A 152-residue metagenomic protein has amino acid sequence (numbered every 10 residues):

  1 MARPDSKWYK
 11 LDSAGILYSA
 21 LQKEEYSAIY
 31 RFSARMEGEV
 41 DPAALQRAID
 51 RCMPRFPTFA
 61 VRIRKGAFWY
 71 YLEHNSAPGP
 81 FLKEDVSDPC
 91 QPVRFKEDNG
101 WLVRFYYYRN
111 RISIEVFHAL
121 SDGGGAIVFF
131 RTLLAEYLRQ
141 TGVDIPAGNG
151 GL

Functional and structural regions predicted by a protein language model:
M1-L152: Non-catalytic N-terminal regions of enzymes
